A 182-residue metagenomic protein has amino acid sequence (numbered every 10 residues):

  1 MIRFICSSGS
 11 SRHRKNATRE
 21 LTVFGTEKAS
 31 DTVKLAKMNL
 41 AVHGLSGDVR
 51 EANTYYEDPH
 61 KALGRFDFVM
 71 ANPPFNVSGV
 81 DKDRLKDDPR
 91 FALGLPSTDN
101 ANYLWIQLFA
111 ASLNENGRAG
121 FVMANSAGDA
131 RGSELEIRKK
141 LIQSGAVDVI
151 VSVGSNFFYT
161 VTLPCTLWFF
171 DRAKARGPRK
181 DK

Functional and structural regions predicted by a protein language model:
M1-A71, N76-V80, A92, M123-S126 (+3 more regions): Conserved S-adenosyl-L-methionine
E20, A52, A62, A71 (+4 more regions): A general marker of short, structured functional hotspots
K28, V33, S97-F170: Conserved Class I SAM-dependent methyltransferase catalytic core
D83: Short cysteine/histidine-rich zinc-coordinating motifs and their immediately flanking basic loops
K86-P96: A short, gly/pro- and small-residue-rich
G177-K182: Short, intrinsically disordered, charge-balanced linker/junction segments flanking boundaries in proteins
